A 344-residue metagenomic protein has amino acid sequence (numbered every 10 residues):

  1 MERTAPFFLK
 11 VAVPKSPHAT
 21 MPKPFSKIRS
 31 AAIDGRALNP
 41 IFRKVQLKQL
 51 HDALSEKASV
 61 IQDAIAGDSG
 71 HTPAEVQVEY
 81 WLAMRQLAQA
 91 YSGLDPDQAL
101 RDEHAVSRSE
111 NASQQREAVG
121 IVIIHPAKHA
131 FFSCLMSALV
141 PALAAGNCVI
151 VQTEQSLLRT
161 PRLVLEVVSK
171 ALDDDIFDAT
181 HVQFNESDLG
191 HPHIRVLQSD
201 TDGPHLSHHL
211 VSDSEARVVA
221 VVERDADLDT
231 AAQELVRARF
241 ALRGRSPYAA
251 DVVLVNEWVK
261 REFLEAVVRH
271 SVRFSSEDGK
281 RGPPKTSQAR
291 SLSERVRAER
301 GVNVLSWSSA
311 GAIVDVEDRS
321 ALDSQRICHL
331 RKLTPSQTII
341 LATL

Functional and structural regions predicted by a protein language model:
M1-I121, P141: N-terminal Rossmann-like NAD(P)+-binding subdomain of aldehyde/semialdehyde dehydrogenases
F7-L9, K15-P17, S30-Q49, Q152-T153 (+3 more regions): Conserved C-terminal structural/oligomerization subdomain of aldehyde/semialdehyde dehydrogenase
M21, P40, A58, L228-D229 (+2 more regions): Residues at or immediately preceding the N-termini of alpha-helices
R43, G146, V222, N256 (+1 more regions): Residue-level signal for inorganic ion chemistry
Q49-V60, L163, V167-A171, A232-Q233 (+2 more regions): Generic non-transmembrane alpha-helical segments
H104-R237: Rossmann-like NAD(P) dinucleotide-binding subdomain of oxidoreductase/dehydrogenase enzymes
C134-L135, A231, F263, T338-L341: Hydrophobic side chains in well-ordered alpha-helices
K170-L172, D202-D323: ALDH superfamily catalytic-core signature
